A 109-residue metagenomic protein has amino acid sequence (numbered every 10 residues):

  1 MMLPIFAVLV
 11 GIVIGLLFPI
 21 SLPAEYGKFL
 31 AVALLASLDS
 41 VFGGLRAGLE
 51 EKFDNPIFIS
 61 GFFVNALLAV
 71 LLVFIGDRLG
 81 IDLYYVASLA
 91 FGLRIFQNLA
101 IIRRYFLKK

Functional and structural regions predicted by a protein language model:
M1-F6, F29-L30, D54-V64: Cytoplasmic-side transmembrane-helix entry/capping segments in multi-pass membrane proteins
M1-G27: Membrane-helix boundary elements
G15, V32-G43, A69, V73 (+1 more regions): Alpha-helical transmembrane segments of multi-pass membrane proteins
F18-Y26, G44-N55: Short juxtamembrane and helix-loop transition motifs at transmembrane-helix boundaries in membrane proteins
E25-L38, Y84: Structural signature of hydrophobic alpha-helical transmembrane segments
F42-E51, Q97-Y105: C-terminal ends of transmembrane helices
L71-V86: Membrane-helix boundary connector in multi-pass membrane proteins
V86-K109: Canonical alpha-helical transmembrane segment with a positive-inside/aromatic-interface signature
